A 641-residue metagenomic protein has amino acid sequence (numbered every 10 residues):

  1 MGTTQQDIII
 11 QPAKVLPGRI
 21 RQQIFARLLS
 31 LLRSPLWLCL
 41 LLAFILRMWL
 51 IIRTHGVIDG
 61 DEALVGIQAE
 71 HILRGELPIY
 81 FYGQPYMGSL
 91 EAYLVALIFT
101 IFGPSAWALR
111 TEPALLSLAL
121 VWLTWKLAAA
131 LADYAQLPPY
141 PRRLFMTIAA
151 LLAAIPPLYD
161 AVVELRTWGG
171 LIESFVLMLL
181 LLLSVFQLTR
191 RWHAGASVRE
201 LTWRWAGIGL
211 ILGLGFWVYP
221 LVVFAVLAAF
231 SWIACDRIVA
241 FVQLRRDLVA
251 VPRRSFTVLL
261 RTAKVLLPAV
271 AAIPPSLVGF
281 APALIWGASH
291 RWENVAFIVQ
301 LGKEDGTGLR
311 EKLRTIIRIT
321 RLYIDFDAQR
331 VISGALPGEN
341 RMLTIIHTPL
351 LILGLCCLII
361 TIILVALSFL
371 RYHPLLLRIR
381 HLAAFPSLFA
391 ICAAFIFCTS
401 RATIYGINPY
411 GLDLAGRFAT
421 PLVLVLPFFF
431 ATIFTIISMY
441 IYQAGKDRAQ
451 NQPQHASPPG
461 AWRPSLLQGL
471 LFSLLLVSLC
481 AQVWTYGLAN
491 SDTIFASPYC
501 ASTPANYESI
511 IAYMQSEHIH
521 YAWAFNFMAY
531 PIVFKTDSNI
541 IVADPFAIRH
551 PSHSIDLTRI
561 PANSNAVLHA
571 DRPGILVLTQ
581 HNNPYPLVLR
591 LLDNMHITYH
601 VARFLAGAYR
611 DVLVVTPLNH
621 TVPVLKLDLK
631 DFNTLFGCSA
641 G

Functional and structural regions predicted by a protein language model:
W37, T111-P139, D160, L180-S184: Transmembrane-helix motifs of polytopic, lipid-linked glycan transferases
W37-L40, I273, F434-G487: Signature aromatic-anchored transmembrane alpha helix within multi-pass, membrane-resident enzymes that catalyze glycan
L50-G60, L73-R110: Membrane-proximal lumenal/periplasmic loop motifs of glycosylation machinery
L50-I52, A92, A106-R110, S117-L120 (+2 more regions): Aromatic- and kink-enriched transmembrane "portal" helix at the membrane-lumen/periplasm boundary that abuts
I72, M178-G207, G215, R237-R246: Membrane-interface transmembrane helices that cradle and orient dolichyl/undecaprenyl
L214, L227-L248, P252, F256-G354: Transmembrane-lumen/periplasm boundary regions of multi-pass, lipid-linked membrane glycan transferases
P220-V223, L227, Q515-P551: Short periplasmic/luminal acceptor-recognition loop of GT-C membrane glycosyltransferases, typified by
T348-L355, L377-K446: Hydrophobic/aromatic-rich transmembrane helices and adjacent perimembrane loops
